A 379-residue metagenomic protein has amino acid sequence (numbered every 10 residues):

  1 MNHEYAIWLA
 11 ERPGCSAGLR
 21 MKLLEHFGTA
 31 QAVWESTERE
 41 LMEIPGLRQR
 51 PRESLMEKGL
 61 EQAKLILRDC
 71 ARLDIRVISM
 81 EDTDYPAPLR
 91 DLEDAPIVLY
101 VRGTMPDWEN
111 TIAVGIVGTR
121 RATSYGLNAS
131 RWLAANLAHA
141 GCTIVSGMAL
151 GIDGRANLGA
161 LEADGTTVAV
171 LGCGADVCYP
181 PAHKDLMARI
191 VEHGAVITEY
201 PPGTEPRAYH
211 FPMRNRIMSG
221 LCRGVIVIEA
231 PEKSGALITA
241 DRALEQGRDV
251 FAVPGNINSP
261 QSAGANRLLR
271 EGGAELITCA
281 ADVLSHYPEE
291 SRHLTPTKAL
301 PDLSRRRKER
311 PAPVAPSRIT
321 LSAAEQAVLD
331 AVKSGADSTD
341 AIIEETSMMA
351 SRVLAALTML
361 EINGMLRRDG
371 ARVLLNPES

Functional and structural regions predicted by a protein language model:
M1-T83, N363-A371, P377-S379: Short, small/acidic-rich helices and loops at N termini and domain boundaries of DNA replication/processing enzymes
N2-H3, A71, S79-S379: Glycine-biased, small-residue-rich flexible motifs in mid-sequence functional cores and linkers
